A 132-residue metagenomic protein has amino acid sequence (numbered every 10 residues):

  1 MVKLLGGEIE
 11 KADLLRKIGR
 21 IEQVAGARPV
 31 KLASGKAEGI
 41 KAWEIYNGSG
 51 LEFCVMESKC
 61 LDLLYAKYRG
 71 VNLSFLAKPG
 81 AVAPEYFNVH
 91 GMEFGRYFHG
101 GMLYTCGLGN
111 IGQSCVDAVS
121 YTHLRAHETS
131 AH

Functional and structural regions predicted by a protein language model:
M1-M92: Beta-strand-rich N-terminal accessory domains
N72-L73, A77-Y121: A generic, well-ordered mixed alpha/beta core segment in the N-terminal half of proteins
V119, H123-H132: Residue-level detector of conserved catalytic or cofactor/ligand-binding positions in enzyme active sites
